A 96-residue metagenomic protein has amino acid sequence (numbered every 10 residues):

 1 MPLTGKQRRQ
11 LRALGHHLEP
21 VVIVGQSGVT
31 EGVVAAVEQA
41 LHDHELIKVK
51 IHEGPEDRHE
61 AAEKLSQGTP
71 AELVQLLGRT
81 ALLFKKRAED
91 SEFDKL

Functional and structural regions predicted by a protein language model:
M1-L96: Positively charged, polar, low-complexity stretches
